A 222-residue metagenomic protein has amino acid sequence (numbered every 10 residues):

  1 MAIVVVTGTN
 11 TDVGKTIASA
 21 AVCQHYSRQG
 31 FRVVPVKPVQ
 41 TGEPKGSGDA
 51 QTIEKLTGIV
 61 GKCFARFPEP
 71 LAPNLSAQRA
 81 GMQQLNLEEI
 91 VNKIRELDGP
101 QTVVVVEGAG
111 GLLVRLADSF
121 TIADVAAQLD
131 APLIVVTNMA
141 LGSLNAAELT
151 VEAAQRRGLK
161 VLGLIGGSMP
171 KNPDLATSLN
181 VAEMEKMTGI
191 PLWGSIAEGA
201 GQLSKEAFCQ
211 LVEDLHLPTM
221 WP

Functional and structural regions predicted by a protein language model:
I3, I17-Q84, E88, K93-E96: N-terminal phosphate/diphosphate-binding loop that engages ATP/GTP or pyrophosphate donors across diverse enzyme folds
V6-T7: Hydrophobic anchor at the beta1->P-loop junction of P-loop NTPases
V13-G14: Conserved glycine(s) of the Walker
P35-K37, I134-T137, L162-S168: Short internal beta-strands
I90-D118: Switch II (G3) loop of P-loop NTPases
A117-D124, E148-V151, A176-A182: Charged helix-capping and loop-helix junction motifs
A117-M139: Inter-motif core of Ras-like GTPase G domains
E152-P222: C-terminal lobe/tail of nucleotide-utilizing enzymes
